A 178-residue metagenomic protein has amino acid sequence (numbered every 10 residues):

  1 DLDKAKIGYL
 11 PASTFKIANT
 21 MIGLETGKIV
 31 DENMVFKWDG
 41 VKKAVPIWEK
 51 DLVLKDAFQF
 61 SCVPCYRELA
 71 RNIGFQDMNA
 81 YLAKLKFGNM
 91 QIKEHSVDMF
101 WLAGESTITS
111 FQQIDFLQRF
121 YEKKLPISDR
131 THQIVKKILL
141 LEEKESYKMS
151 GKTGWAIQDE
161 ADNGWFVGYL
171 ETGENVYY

Functional and structural regions predicted by a protein language model:
D1-G8: Beta-lactamase-like hydrolase cores
G8-E32, A57, Q113: Active-site SXXK
I17, A57, G104-K123, G164-Y178: Active-site-proximal alpha-helical segments within enzyme catalytic domains
L24-G40, I127-H132: Short, well-structured active-site flanking segments
M34-K50, D56-Q59, I73-G74, M99 (+1 more regions): Acidic helix-start/capping segments at beta-turn-to-alpha-helix junctions
P46, V53-L54, Y66-Q118, E122: Mid-domain, small-residue-enriched loop/turn segments at the edges of structured enzyme/sensor domains
A103-G151: A conserved catalytic-loop motif detector
L141-Y177: Short, Gly/Ser/Thr-enriched beta-strand-loop segments that form substrate-interacting elements of hydrolase/peptidase
